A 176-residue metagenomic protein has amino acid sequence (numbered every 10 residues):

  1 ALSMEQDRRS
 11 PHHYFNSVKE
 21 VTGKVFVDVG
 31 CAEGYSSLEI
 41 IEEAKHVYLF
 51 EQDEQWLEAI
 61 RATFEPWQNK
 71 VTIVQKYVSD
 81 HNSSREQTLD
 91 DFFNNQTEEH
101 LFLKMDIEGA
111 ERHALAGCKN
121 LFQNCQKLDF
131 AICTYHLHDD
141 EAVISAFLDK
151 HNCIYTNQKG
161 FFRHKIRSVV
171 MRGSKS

Functional and structural regions predicted by a protein language model:
A1-F50, N94-Q96, E141-A142, A146 (+1 more regions): S-adenosyl-L-methionine
V21, F92-L101, N124-C125: Glycine-rich phosphate-binding loop signature in dinucleotide/nucleotide-binding domains
G30, K104-E108: Conserved S-adenosyl-L-methionine
A32, Q55, A110: Conserved Rossmann-like nucleotide-cofactor binding loop
F50-T97: S-adenosyl-L-methionine
V78-S79, Y135-L137: Active-site beta-loop-alpha junctions enriched in small/polar residues
L103, Q126-Y135: Conserved beta-strand signature within the Rossmann-like core of class I S-adenosyl-L-methionine
